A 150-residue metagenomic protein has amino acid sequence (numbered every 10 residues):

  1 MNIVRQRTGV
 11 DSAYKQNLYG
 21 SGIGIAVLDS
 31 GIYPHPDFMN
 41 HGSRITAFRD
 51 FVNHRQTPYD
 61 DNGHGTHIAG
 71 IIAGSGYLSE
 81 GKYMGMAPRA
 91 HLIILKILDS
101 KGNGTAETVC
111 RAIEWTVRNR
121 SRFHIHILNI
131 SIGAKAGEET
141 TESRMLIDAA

Functional and structural regions predicted by a protein language model:
M1-Y14: Autoinhibitory propeptides
R5, S75, R111-I113: Short, well-ordered amphipathic alpha-helical segments that serve as non-catalytic structural scaffolds within diverse
G9, H64-I68, V109-A112, S143: Stable alpha-helical elements in mature extracytoplasmic
Y14-V27, G31-A47, R55-E107, F123-H126 (+1 more regions): Subtilisin-like serine protease catalytic core
I97-A150: Substrate-binding/access-modulating region of protease and related hydrolase catalytic domains
